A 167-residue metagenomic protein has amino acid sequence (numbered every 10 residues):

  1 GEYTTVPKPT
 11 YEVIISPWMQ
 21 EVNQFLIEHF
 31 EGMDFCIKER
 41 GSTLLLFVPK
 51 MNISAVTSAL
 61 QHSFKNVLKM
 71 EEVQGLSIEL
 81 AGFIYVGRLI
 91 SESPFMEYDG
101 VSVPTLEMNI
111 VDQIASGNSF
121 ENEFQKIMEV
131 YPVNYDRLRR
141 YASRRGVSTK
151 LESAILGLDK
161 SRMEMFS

Functional and structural regions predicted by a protein language model:
G1-E92: Short gly/ser-rich loop at a beta-strand->alpha-helix junction or flexible surface loop bordering the NTP-binding
F64-S167: Hydrophobic alpha-helical interaction segments
